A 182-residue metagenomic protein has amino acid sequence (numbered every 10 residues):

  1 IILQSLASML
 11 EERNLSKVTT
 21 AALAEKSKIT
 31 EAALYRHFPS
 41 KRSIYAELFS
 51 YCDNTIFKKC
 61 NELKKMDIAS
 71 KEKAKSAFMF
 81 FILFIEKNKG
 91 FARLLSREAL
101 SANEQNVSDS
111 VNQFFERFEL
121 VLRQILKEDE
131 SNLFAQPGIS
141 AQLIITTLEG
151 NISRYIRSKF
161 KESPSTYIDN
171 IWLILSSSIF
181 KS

Functional and structural regions predicted by a protein language model:
I1, M9-S43, E47: Helix-turn-helix
I1-L6, L23, L48-C52, I56 (+1 more regions): Generic hydrophobic, amphipathic alpha-helix propensity
S5-M9, F80, F84, T147: Short amphipathic alpha-helical elements of helix-turn-helix/winged-helix folds
T19, R93-L95, F134-A135, I156 (+1 more regions): Short, hydrophobic secondary-structure boundary micro-motifs
E47, N61-K87, P137, A141-I144: Hydrophobic alpha-helical connector segments
N54-F57, N61, Q105-S131, G138-Q142 (+2 more regions): Amphipathic alpha-helical packing segments from all-alpha helical-bundle domains
L83, K87, L120-E128, T146-T147 (+1 more regions): C-terminal peripheral helix-coil segments that are non-catalytic and often amphipathic
L83-L120, S153, R157: Short secondary-structure transition hinges
